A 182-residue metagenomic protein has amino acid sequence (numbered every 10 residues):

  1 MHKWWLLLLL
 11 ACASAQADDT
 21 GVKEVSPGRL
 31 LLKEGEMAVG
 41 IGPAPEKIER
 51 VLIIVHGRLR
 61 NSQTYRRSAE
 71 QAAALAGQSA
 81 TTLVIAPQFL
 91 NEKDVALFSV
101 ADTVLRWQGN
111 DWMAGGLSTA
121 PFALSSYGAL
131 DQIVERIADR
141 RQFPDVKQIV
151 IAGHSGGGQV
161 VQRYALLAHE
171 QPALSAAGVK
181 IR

Functional and structural regions predicted by a protein language model:
W4-C12: Sec-dependent N-terminal signal peptides
A15-V51, L59-L83, L105-A129, E135 (+3 more regions): A domain-start/cap signature at the N-terminus of enzymes
S79-D94: Conserved alpha/beta-hydrolase
N91-T103: Glycine-rich "HGGG/HGxG" loop immediately N-terminal to the catalytic nucleophile of the alpha/beta-hydrolase
